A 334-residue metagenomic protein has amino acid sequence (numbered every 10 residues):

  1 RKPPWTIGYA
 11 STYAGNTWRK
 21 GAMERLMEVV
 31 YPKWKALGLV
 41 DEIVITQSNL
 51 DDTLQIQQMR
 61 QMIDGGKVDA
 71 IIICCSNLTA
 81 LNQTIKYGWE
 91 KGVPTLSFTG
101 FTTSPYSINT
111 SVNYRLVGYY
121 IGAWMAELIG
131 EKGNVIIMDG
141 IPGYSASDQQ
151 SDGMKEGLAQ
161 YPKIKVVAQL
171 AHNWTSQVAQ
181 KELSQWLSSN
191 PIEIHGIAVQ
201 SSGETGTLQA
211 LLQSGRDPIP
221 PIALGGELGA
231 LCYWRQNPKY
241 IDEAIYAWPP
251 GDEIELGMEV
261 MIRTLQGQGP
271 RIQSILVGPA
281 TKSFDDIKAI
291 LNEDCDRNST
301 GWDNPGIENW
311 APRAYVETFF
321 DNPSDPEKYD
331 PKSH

Functional and structural regions predicted by a protein language model:
R1, Q55, N109-V135, Q149 (+3 more regions): Hydrophobic alpha-helical segments within soluble ligand-binding/sensing domains
R1-W34, V44-I56, C74-L78, D139-Q149 (+1 more regions): Extracytoplasmic "Venus flytrap"
R1-W5, G157-L158, M258-H334: Hinge/cleft segment of the Venus flytrap/periplasmic-binding protein
I7-N16, M23-V30, Y119-Q169, M261 (+1 more regions): An alpha-beta-alpha
E42-L54, Q58, I73, A168-V178 (+1 more regions): Short beta->alpha junction loops
D64, D69-W89, M154, A168 (+1 more regions): Hydrophobic alpha-helical
L78-L116, N134, L228-K239: Flexible loop/hinge segments that line or gate small-molecule binding clefts
V199, Q209-G278, K282-C295: Exported/periplasmic ABC-transporter solute-binding proteins
